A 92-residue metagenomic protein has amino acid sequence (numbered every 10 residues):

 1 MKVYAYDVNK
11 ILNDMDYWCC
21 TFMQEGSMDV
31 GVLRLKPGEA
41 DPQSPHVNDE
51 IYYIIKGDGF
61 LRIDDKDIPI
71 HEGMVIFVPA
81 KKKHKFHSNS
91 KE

Functional and structural regions predicted by a protein language model:
M1-V32, P42: A short, N-terminal "cap"/entry segment at the start of jelly-roll beta-barrel domains of the cupin/DSBH fold
G26, R62-K66, N89: Short strand-coil-strand connectors
V32, I51, F77, K91-E92: A short hydrophobic beta-strand segment most commonly corresponding to one strand of the jelly-roll/cupin
R34-L35, H46-L61: Short, conserved beta-strand element in jelly-roll/cupin
S44-H46, H84: Histidine-centered active-site/metal-ligand motif
K66-A80: Short acidic-glycine-tyrosine-enriched beta hairpin
A80-E92: Ligand-binding loop in jelly-roll beta-barrel domains
